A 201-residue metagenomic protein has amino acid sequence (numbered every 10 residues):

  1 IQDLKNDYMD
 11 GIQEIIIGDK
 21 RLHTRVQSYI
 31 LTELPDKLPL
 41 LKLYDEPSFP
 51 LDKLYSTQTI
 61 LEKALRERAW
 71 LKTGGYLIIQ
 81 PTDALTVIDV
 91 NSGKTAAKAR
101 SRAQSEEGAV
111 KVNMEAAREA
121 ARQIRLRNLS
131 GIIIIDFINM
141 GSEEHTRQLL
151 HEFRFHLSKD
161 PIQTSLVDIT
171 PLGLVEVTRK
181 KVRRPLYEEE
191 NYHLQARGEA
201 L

Functional and structural regions predicted by a protein language model:
I1-L77, T82, I162, D168-L201: OB-fold/S1-family RNA-binding modules
T73-L201: Conserved glycine-centered short motifs in functionally critical loops
